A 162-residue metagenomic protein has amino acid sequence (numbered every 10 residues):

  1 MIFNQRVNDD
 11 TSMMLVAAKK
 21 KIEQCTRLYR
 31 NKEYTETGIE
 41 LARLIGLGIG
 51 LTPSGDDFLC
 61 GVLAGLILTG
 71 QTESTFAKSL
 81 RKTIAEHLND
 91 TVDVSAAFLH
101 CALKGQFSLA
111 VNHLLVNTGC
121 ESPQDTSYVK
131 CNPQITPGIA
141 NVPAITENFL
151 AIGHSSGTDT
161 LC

Functional and structural regions predicted by a protein language model:
M1-C162: Non-transmembrane, aqueous-exposed alpha-helical and coiled segments at domain scale
